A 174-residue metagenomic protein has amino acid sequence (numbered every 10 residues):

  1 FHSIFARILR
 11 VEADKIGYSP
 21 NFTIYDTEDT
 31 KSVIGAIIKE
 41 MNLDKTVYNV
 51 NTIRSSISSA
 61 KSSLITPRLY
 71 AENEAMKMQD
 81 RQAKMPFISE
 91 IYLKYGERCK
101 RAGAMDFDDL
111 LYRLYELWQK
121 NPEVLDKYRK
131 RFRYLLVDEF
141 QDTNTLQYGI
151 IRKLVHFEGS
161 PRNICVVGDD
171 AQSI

Functional and structural regions predicted by a protein language model:
F1-S56, I65-L69: Conserved P-loop NTPase-based nucleic-acid remodeling module centered on helicase motor cores
H2-F5, S59, D170-I174: Conserved nucleotide-binding/hydrolysis micro-motifs of P-loop NTPases
I4, I53-A60, R113-L114, R131 (+1 more regions): Short acidic/histidine-centered micro-motifs embedded in hydrophobic/aromatic stretches that mark compact functional
F5, A60-I65, L136, V155: Short alpha-helix boundary/capping elements
D26, Q79-I174: Conserved helicase NTPase motor core
A36-A102: N-terminal accessory segments
